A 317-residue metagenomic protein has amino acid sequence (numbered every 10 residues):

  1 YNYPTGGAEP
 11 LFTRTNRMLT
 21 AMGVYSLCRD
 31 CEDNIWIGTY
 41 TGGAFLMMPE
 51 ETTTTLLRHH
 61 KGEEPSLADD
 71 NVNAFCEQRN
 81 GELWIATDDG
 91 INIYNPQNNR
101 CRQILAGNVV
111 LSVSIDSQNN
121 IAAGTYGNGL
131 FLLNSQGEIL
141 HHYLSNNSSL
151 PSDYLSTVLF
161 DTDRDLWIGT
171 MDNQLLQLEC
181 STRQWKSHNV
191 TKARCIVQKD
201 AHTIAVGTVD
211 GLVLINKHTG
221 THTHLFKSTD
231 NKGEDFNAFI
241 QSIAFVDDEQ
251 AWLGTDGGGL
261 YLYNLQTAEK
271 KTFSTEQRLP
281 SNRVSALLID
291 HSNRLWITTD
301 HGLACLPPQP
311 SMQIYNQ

Functional and structural regions predicted by a protein language model:
Y1-Q317: Carboxylate-rich, polar loop motifs that coordinate divalent cations or form catalytic acidic clusters
